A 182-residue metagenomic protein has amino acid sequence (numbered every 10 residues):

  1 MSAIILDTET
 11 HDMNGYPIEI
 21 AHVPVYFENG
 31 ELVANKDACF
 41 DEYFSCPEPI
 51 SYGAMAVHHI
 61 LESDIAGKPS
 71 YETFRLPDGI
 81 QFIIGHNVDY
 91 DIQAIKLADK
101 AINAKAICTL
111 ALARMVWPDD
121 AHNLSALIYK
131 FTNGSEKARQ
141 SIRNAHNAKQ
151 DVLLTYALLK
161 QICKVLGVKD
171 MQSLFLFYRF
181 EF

Functional and structural regions predicted by a protein language model:
M1-K105, P118-H146: Conserved non-catalytic scaffold segment of RNase H-like nuclease domains
T8-T10, T109, T155: Ser/Thr-centric signal marking residues that sit in or immediately flank functional binding/regulatory motifs
Q93, L110, L153: Active-site phosphate/pyrophosphate-handling residues
A98, M115, K130, L158-V165: Active-site catalytic microenvironments for nucleophilic, acid-base chemistry
N103-A113: Short, acidic/small-residue loops that bind anionic groups at enzyme active sites
Q150: Acidic donor-binding loop at a coil-to-helix junction in glycosyltransferase catalytic cores that engages
L153-F182: Acidic two-metal-ion nuclease catalytic site recognized across multiple nuclease folds, prominently DnaQ/RNase D-T
